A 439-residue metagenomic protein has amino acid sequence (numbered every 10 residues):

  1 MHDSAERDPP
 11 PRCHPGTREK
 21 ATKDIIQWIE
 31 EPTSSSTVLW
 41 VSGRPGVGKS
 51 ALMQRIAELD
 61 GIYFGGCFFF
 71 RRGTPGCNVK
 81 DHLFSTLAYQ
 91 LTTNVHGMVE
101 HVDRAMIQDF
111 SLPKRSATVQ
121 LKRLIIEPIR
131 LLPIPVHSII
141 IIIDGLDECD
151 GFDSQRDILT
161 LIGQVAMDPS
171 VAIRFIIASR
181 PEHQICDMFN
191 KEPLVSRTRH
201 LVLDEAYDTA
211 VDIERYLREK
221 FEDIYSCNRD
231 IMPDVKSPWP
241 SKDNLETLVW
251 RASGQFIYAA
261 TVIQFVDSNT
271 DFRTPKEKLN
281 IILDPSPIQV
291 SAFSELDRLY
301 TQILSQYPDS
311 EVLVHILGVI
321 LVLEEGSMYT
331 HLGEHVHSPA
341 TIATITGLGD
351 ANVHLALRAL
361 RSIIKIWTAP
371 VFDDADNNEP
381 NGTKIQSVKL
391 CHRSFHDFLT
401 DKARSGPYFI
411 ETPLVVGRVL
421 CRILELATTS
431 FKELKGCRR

Functional and structural regions predicted by a protein language model:
M1-T428, R439: Conserved NB-ARC/NACHT P-loop NTPase core of NLR-like innate immune receptors
